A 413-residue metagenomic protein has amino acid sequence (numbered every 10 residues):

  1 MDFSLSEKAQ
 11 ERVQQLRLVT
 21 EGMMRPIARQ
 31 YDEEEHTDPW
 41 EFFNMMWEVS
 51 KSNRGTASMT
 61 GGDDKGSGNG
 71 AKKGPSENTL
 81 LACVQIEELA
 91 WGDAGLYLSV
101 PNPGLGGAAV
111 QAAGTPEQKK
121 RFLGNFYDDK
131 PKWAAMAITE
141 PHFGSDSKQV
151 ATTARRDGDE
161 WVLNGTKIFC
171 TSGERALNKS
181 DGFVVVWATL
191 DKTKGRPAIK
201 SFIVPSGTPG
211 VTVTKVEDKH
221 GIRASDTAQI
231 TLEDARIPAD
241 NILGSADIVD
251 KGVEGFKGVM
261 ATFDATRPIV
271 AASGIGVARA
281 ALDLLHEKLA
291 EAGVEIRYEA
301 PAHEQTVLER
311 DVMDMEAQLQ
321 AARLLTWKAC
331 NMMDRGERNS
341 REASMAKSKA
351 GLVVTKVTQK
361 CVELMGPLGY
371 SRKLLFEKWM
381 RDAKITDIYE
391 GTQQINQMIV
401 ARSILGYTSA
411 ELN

Functional and structural regions predicted by a protein language model:
M1-L98, R121, D129, Y407-N413: Amphipathic, small/basic residue-rich leader segments at the start of a protein or domain
D2, Q85, M365-N413: Glycine-rich phosphate/cofactor-binding loops in nucleotide/flavin-utilizing enzymes
D2-E7, E11-R12, G74, V213-L319 (+1 more regions): Glycine-rich beta->alpha junctions and the first turn(s) of the following alpha-helix
R25-H36, A290-V294, Y298, E316-A350 (+2 more regions): C-terminal helix-coil-helix/basic helical segment that borders enzyme active sites and/or dimer interfaces and provides
C83, Y97-E117, G144: N-terminal glycine-rich flavin-associated loop
A94, F143, I168-R175, I222 (+2 more regions): Glycine-rich phosphate/pyrophosphate-binding beta-alpha loops
D129-I138, W187: A short, Trp-centered hydrophobic/proline-enriched beta-strand micro-motif
E160, T166-T212: A short core secondary-structure module
